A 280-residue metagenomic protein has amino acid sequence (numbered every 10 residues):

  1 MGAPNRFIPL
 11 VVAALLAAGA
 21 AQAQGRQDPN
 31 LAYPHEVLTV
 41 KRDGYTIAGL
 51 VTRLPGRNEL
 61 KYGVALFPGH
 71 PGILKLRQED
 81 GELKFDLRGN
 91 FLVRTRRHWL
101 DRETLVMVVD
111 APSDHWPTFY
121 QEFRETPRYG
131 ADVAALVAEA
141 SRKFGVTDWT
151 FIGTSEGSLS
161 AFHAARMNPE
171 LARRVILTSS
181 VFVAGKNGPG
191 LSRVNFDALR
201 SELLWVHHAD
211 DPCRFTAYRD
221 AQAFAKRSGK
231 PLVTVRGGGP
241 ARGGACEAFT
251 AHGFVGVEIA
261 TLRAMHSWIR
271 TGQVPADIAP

Functional and structural regions predicted by a protein language model:
P9-A18: Bacterial N-terminal signal peptides
Q24-E59: N-terminal cap/lid segment of alpha/beta-hydrolase-fold proteins
G56-H98: Short, surface-exposed "cap/lid" segments of acyl-processing enzymes
F91, T118-F144: Alpha/beta-hydrolase active-site loop
F91-W116: Conserved alpha/beta-hydrolase
A138-A198: Primarily recognizes the serine-hydrolase "nucleophile elbow" in alpha/beta-hydrolase and SGNH/GDSL folds
R174-G237: The feature captures the conserved acid-bearing segment of alpha/beta-hydrolase catalytic domains
G229-P280: C-terminal catalytic histidine-bearing segment of alpha/beta-hydrolase fold enzymes
